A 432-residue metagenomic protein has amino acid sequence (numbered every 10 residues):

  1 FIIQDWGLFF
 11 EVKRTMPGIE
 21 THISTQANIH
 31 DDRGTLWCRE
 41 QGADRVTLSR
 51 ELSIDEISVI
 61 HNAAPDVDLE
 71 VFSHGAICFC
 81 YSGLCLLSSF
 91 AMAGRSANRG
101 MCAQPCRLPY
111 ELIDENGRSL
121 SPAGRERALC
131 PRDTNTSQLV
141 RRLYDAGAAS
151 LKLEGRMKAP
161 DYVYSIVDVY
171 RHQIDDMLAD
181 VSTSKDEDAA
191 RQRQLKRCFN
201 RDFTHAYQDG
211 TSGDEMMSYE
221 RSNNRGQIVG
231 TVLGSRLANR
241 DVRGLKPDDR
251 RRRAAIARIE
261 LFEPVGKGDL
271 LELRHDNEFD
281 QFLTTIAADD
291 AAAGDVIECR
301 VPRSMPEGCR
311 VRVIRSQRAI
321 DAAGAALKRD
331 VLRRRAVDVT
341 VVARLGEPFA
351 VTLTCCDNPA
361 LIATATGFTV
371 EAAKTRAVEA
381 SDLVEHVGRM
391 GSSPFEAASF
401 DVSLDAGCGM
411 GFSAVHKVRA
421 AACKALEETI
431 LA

Functional and structural regions predicted by a protein language model:
I3-Q4, T15, I19-E20, L36-A432: Surface-exposed amphipathic alpha-helical tracts and adjacent flexible/coil segments at the periphery of soluble enzymes
G7-L8: Alpha-helix capping/helix-boundary segments
V12: RNase H-like DDE/DDD metal-dependent nuclease/strand-transfer catalytic core used by mobile genetic elements
M16-D32: Gly/Gly-Pro- and Ser/Thr-rich, intrinsically disordered tail segments characteristic of DNA damage-repair and tolerance
